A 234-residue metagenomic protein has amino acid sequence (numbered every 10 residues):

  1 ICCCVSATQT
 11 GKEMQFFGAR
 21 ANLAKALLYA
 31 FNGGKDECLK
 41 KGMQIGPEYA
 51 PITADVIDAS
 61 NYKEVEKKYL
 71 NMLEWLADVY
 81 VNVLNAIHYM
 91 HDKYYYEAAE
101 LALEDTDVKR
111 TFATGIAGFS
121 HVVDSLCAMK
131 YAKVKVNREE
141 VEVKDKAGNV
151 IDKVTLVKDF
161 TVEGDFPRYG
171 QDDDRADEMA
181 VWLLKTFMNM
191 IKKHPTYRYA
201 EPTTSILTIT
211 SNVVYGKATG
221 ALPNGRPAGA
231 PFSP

Functional and structural regions predicted by a protein language model:
I1-P234: Conserved catalytic cores of very large enzyme subunits
